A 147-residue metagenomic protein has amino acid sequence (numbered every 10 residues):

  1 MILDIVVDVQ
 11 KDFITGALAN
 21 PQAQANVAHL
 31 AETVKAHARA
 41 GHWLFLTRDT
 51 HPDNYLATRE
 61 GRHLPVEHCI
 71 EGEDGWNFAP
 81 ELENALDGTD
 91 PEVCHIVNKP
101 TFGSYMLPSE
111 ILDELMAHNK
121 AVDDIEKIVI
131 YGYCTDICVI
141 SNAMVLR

Functional and structural regions predicted by a protein language model:
M1-I96, V122: Active-site acidic carboxylates
A31-H37, I140-R147: Histidine-anchored nucleotide/phosphate-binding helix
R48-T50, K99-P100, Y133-C134: Short, well-ordered beta-to-alpha junction loops that form the rim of enzyme active sites and present histidine/acidic
D53-A57, S104-L107, V139: Short acidic/glycine-rich loop or secondary-structure boundary segments that cap or lie
N77, S109-E110, S141: Generic recognition of short, well-ordered alpha-helical segments
N98-V122: Alpha-helical scaffold elements lining the catalytic groove of polysaccharide deacetylases
E126-C138: Glycine-rich anion-binding loop/nest that anchors nucleotide
